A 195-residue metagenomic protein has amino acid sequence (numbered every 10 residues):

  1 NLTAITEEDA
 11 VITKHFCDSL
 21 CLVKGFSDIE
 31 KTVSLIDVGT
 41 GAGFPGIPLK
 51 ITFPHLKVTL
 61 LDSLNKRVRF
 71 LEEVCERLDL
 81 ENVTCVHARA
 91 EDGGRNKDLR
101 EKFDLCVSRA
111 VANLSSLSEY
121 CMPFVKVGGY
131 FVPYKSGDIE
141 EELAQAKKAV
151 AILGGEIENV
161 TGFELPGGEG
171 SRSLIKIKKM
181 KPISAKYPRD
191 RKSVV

Functional and structural regions predicted by a protein language model:
N1-T32, I36, K66-V83: Class I SAM-dependent transferase core
A42-H55: Conserved SAM-binding loop of SAM-dependent methyltransferases across substrates and taxa, primarily the Class I
F53, V125-V127: Helix-to-beta-strand junctions that scaffold the AdoMet/dcAdoMet cofactor pocket in Class I SAM-dependent enzymes
K57-D62: Conserved SAM-binding motif I beta-strand of class I
H87-G94: Conserved SAM/SAH-binding loop
G94-L105: A short acidic, Gly/Pro-enriched loop at the edge of an enzyme's catalytic core that lines a small-molecule cofactor
G128-D138: Conserved beta-strand signature within the Rossmann-like core of class I S-adenosyl-L-methionine
V194: Conserved small/polar residues in nucleotide/adenosyl-binding loops
